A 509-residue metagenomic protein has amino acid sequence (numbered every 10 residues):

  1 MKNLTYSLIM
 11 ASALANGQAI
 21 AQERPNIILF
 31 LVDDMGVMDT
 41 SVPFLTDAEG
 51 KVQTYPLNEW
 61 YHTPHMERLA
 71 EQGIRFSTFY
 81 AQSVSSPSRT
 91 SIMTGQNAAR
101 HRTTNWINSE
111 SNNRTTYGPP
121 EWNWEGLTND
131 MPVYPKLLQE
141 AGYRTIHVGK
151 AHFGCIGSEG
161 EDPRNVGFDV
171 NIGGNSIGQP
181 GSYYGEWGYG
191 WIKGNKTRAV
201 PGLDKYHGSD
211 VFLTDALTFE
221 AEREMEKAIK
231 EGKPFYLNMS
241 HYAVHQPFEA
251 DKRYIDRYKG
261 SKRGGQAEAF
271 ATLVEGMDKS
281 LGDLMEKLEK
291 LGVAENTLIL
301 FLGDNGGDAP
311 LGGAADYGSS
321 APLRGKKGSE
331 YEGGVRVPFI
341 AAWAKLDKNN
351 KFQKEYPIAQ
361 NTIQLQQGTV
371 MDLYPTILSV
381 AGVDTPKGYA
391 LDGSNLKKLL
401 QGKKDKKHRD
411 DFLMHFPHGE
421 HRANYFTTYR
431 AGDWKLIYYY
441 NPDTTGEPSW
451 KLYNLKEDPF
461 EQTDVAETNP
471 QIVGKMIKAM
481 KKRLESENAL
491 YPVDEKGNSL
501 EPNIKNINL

Functional and structural regions predicted by a protein language model:
M1-E23: Bacterial Sec-dependent N-terminal signal peptides
Q22-I74, A151, T463-Q471: Active-site-proximal N-terminal segment of extracellular/periplasmic enzymes that hydrolyze or transfer
Q22-P25, V32, V37, R75 (+3 more regions): Long, internal low-complexity/basic segments
E23-I28, E71-S77, E140-I146, V166-D169 (+5 more regions): Loop/turn elements at helix/coil->beta-strand transitions in domains of secreted/extracellular proteins
D47-R89, G95-N97, R144-T145, V166-N175 (+1 more regions): Short, structured active-site-proximal loop/turn typified by the sulfatase FGly-forming signature C/S-X-P-X-R
T103-R144, A151-F235, H241-A250, K262 (+3 more regions): Formylglycine-dependent
V170, G178, D308-E332, A342 (+3 more regions): C-terminal cap/loop subdomain of S1 sulfatases and analogous C-terminal strand-loop tails that border
P234, S240-H241, G276-A315, I340: Metal-dependent active-site segment of extracytoplasmic phospho-/sulfohydrolases and closely related
